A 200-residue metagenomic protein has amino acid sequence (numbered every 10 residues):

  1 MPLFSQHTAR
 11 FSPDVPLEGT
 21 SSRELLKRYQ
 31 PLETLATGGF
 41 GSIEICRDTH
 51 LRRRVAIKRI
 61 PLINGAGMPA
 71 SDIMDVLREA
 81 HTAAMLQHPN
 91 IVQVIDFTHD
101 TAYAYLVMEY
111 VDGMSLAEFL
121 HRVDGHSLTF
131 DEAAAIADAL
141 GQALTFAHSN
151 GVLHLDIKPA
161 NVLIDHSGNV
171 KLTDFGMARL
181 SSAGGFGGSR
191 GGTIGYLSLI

Functional and structural regions predicted by a protein language model:
L32-G38, I43: Protein kinase glycine-rich loop
P61-M85: AlphaC helix of the eukaryotic protein kinase fold
F97: Activation-segment/catalytic-loop signature of the eukaryotic protein kinase fold
T101-S115, F119: Conserved short submotifs of the Hanks-type protein kinase catalytic core that shape the nucleotide-binding pocket
A117-L128: AlphaC helix of the protein kinase catalytic domain
I136-A137: Activation segment signature within eukaryotic-like protein kinase domains
G141-V152: Protein kinase catalytic-loop region centered on the HRD/HxD motif
